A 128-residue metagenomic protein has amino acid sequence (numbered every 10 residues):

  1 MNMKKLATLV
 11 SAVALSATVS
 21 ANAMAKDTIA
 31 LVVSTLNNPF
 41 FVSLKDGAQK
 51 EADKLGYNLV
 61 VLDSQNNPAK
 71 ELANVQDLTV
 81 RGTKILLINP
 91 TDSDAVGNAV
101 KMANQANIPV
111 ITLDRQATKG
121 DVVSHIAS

Functional and structural regions predicted by a protein language model:
N2-T8, L15, V19, A23-S128: A residue-level marker of the well-folded mature domains of exported/periplasmic proteins
